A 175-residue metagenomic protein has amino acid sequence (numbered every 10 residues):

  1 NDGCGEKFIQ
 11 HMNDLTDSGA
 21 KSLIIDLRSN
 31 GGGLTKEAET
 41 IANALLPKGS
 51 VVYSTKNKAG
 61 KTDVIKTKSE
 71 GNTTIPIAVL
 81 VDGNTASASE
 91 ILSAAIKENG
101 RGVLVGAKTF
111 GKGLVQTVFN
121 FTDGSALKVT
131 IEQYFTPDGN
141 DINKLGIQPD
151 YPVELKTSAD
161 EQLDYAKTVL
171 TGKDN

Functional and structural regions predicted by a protein language model:
N1-K112, Q116-F119: Cleft-lining beta-strand/loop regions that shape enzyme active-site pockets
N1-K21, T67, N143-T171: C-terminal, low-ordered peptide segments at domain boundaries
Y53, A78, T130, P152-E154: Residues in well-ordered beta-strands of folded domains
F121-D123, K128-E132: Short acidic, Pro/Gly- and aromatic-enriched capping/linker segments at domain boundaries
T136: Short, acidic, Ser/Thr-enriched surface-loop or helix-capping motifs
K173-N175: Short acidic DE-rich linear segments
